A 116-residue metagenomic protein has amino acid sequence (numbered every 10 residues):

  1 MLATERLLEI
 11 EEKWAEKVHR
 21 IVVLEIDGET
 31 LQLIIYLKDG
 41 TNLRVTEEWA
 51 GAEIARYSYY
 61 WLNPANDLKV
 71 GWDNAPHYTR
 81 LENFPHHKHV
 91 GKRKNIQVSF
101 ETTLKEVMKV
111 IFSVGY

Functional and structural regions predicted by a protein language model:
M1-E47, G51: Negatively charged, low-complexity tracts enriched in Asp/Glu with abundant Ser/Thr
H19, L62-N66, H77, N83 (+2 more regions): Short linear sequence elements within intrinsically disordered, low-complexity coil regions
Q32-I35, Y60, F84, Q97: Short alpha-helical interface elements
T46-H77: Short, conserved beta-strand/beta-arch hydrophobic-aromatic motifs that form part of recognition grooves or interface
A52-S58, Y78-K88, M108-V110: Short, surface-exposed linear segments at secondary-structure transitions and domain or protein termini
V70-V98: Histidine-centered catalytic/metal-coordination loop motif
G91-Y116: Well-ordered alpha/beta subsegment
